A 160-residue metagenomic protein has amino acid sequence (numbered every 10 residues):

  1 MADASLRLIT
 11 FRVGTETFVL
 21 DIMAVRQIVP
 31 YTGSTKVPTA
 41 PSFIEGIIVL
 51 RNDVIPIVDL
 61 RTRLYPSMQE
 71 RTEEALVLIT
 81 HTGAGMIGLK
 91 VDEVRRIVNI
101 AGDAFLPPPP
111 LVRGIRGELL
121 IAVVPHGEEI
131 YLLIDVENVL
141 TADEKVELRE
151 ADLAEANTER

Functional and structural regions predicted by a protein language model:
M1-R160: An acidic, low-aromatic, low-complexity terminal/linker signal
